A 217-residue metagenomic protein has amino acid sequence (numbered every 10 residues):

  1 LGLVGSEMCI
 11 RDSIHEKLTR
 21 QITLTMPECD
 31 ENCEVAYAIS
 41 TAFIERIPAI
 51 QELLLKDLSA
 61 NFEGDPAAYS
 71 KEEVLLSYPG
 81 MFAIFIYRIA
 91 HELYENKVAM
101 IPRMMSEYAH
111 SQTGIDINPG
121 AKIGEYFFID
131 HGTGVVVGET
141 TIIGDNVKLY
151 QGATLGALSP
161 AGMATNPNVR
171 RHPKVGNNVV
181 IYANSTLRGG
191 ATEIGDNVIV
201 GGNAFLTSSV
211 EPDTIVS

Functional and structural regions predicted by a protein language model:
G2-C9: Short, small-residue-biased leader/transition segments that mark boundaries at the very start of proteins
T19, T23, A90-H91: Amphipathic alpha-helical segments within well-ordered protein domains
T25-A83: Hydrophobic alpha-helical segments and helix pairs
L55, S59, Y69-L76, G80-V135: Extended, small-residue-rich solenoid/repeat segments and analogous flexible loops that form exposed scaffolds
T113, N118-P119, G124-E125, D130-E139 (+11 more regions): Left-handed beta-helix
A164-R171: Regulatory activation segment
